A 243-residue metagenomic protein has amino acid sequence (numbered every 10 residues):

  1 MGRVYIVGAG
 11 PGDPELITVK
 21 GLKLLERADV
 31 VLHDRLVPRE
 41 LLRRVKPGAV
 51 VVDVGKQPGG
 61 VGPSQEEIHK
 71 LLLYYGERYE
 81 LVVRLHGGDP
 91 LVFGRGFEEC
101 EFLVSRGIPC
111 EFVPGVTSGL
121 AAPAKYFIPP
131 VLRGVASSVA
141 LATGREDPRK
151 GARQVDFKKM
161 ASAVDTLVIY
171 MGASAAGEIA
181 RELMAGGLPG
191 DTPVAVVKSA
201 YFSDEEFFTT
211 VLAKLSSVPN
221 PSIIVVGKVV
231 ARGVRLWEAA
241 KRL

Functional and structural regions predicted by a protein language model:
M1-P14, V19-V113, K214-P219: Class I S-adenosyl-L-methionine
G2-I6, R78-V82, S138, T143-L243: A contiguous loop/helix-start segment that scaffolds small-molecule binding in enzyme catalytic cores
P11-G12, L36-P38, V54-V61, V116-S118 (+3 more regions): Short, acidic/turn-prone active-site loops that include or flank metal/cofactor- and phosphate-binding residues
V19-L22, E40-L42, L72, P129-V131 (+2 more regions): Short, flexible, glycine/charge-rich loop motifs used to bind or transfer phosphoryl groups or to couple energy/partner
L41-L42, L103, A122, I179 (+1 more regions): Hydrophobic packing residues within well-ordered alpha-helices of enzyme cores
A49-K56, G107-E111, P130-S137, G187-V196: Short hydrophobic/aromatic-enriched beta-strand-loop microsegments
I68, S118, A175: Catalytic-loop motifs flanking and including active-site residues across diverse enzymes
D89-A163, S203-T210: Class I SAM-dependent methyltransferase SAM-binding "motif I" and its flanking Rossmann-like core
